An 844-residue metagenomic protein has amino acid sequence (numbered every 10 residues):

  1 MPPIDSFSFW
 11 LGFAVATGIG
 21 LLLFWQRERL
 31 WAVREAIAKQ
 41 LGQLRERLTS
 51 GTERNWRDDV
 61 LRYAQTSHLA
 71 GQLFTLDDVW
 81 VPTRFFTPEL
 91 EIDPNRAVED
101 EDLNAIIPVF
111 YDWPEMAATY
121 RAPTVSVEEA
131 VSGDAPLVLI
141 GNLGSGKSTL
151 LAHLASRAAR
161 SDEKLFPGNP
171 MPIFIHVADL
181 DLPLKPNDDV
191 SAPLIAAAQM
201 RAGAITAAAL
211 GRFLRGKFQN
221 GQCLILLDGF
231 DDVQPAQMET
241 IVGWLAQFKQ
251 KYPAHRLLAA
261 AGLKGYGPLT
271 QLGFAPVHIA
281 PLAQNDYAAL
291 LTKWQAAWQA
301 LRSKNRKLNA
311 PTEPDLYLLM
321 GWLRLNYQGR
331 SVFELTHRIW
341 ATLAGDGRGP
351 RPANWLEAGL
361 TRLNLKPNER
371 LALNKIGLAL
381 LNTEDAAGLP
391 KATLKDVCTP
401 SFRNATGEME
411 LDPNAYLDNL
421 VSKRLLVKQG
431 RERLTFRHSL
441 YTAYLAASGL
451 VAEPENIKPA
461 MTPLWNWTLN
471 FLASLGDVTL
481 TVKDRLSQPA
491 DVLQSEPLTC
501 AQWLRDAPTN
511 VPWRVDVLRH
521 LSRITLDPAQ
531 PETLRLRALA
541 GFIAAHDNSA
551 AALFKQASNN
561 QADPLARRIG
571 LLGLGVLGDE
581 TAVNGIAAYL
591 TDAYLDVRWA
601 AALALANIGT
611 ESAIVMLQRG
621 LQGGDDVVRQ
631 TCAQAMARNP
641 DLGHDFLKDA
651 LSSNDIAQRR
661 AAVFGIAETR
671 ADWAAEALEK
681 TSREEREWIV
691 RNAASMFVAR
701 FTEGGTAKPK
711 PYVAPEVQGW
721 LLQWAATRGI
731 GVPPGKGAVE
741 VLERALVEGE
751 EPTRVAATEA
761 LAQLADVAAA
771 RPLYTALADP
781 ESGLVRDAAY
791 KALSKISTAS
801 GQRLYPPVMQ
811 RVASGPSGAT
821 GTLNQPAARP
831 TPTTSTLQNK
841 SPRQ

Functional and structural regions predicted by a protein language model:
P3-Q43, L90-P367, A372, G388-K391 (+4 more regions): P-loop NTPase signaling cores
D58-Y111: Charged, amphipathic alpha-helical linker segments immediately N-terminal to NTP-binding catalytic cores
T83, E313, S331, H438-S439 (+1 more regions): Short, conserved phosphate/pyrophosphate- and ester-handling motifs at nucleotide-, phospho-/glycolipid
V332, A447-A557: Hydrophobic repeat-domain scaffold segments
L394-E455: C-terminal leucine-rich, beta-strand-based interaction scaffolds used for sensing/assembly
A452-N456, V478-S487, V511-L526, D547-N560 (+8 more regions): Amphipathic alpha-helical scaffolding segments comprising HEAT/armadillo-like alpha-solenoid repeats
W467-L475, L498-V511, E532-D547, L565-D579 (+16 more regions): Structural detector for internal amphipathic alpha-helices that build alpha-solenoid repeat scaffolds
Q530-P531, A562-D563, A593-Y594, G624-D625 (+5 more regions): Short inter-helical turns and helix N-cap capping residues of alpha-solenoid HEAT/ARM repeat scaffolds
